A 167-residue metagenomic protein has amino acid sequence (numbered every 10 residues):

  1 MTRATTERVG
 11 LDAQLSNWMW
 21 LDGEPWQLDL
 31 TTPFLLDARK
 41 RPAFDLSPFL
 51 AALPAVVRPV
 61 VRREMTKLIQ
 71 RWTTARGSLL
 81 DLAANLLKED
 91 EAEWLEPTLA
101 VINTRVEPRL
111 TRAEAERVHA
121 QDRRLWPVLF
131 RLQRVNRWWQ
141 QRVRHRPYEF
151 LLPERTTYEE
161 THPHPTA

Functional and structural regions predicted by a protein language model:
M1-G10: Short N-terminal edge-element motif at the start of the domain
V9-I69: Catalytic activation segment of kinase domains across protein kinase-like and atypical kinase folds
P25-L28, L80, L86-A167: Regulatory N- and C-terminal appendages and interdomain linkers associated with kinase/kinase-like NTP transferase
L50-V106: A conserved mid-domain beta-alpha-beta active-site/ligand-binding segment of alpha/beta enzyme cores
